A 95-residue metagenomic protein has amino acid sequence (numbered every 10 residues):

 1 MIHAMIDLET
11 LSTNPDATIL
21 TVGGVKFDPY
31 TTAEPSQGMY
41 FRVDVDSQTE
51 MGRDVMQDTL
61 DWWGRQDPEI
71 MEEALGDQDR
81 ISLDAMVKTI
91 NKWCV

Functional and structural regions predicted by a protein language model:
M1-A4: Extreme N-terminal starter segment of soluble prokaryotic enzymes
E9-V95: Conserved non-catalytic scaffold segment of RNase H-like nuclease domains
